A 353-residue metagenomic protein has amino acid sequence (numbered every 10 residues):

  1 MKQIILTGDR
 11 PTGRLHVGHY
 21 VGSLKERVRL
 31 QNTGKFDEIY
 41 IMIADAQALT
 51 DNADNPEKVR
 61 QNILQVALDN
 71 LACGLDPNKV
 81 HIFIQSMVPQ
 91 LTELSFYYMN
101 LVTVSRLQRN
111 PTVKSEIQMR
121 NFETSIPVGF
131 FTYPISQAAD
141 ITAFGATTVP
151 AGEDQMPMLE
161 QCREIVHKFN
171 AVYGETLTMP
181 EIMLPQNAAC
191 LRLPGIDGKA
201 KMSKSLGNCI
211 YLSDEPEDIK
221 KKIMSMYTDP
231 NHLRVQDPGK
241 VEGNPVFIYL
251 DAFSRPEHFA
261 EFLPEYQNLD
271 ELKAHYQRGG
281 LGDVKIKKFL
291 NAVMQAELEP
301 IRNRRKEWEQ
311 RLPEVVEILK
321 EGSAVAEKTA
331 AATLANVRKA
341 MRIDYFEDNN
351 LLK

Functional and structural regions predicted by a protein language model:
M1-K2, K328: N-terminal amphipathic alpha-helix/helix-capping segment at the start of soluble metabolic enzymes
K2-A139, E257, A296-L298, R302 (+1 more regions): N-terminal Rossmann-like or analogous alpha/beta NTP/dinucleotide-binding catalytic cores that position adenine
R10, Q47-A48, F144-V149, G207 (+1 more regions): A broad detector of the eukaryotic-type serine/threonine protein kinase catalytic domain
L15-L24, I39-Y40, D45, D54-V59 (+7 more regions): Structured ligand/cofactor/substrate-binding pocket environments in proteins
F83, V149, L351: Residue-level "edge-of-site" marker
R109-N110, A146-T147, G174, K204-S205: A short secondary-structure junction signal
P157, R163-K353: Conserved nucleotide- and phosphate/pyrophosphate-binding catalytic cores in adenylate/nucleotidyl-handling enzymes
